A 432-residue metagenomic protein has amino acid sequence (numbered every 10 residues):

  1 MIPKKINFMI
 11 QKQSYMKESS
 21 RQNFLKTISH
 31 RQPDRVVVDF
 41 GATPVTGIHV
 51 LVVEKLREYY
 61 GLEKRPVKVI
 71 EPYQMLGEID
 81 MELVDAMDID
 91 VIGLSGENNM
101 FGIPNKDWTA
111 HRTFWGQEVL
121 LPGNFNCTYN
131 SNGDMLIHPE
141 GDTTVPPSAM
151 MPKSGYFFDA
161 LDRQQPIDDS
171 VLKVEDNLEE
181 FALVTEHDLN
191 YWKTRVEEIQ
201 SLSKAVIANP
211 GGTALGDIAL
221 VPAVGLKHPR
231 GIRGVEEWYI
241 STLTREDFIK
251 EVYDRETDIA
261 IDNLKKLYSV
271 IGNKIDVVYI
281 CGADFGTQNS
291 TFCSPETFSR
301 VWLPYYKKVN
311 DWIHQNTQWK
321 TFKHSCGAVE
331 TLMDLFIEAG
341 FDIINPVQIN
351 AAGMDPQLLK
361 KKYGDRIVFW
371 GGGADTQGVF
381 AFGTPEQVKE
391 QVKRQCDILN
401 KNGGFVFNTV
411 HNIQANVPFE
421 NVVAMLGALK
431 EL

Functional and structural regions predicted by a protein language model:
M1-K5: Compositionally biased, low-complexity intrinsically disordered regions
I6-E58, L62-V69, M151, G155-L432: Active-site loop segments of alpha/beta catalytic cores
S19, D88, W115-G116: Residue-level detector of functionally special positions within alpha-helical transmembrane segments of multi-pass
V69-L76: Outer-membrane beta-barrel proteins
L76-S95: Catalytic domains of carbohydrate-active enzymes, especially glycoside hydrolases
E82-A86, E118, C127-T128, E197-L202: Short, charge-rich binding segments
G93-T109, G211-L215: Short, glycine/charge-rich beta-strand/loop segments that flank catalytic centers and engage negatively charged groups
M100-V171: A contiguous, low-structure linker/loop signature
